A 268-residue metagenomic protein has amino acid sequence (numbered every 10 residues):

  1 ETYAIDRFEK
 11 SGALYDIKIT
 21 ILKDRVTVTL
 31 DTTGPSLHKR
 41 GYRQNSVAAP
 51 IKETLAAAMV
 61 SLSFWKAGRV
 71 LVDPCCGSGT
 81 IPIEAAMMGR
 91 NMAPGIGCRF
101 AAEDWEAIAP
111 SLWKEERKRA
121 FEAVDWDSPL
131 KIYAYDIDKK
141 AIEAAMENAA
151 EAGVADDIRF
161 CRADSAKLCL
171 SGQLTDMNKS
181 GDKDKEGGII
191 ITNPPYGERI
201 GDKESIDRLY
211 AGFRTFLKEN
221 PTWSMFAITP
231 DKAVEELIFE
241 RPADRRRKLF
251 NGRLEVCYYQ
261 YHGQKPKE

Functional and structural regions predicted by a protein language model:
E1-E53, V60: Non-catalytic, mostly N-terminal accessory regions of nucleic-acid modification and defense proteins
A13-Y15, S128-I132, D157-I158, G188 (+1 more regions): Residue-level recognition of the N-termini of beta-strands and the immediately preceding loop/turn
T20-L22, G77, A163, P230: Short loop/turn motifs enriched for small/polar and acidic residues
R25-T27, G68-L71, K131, I189 (+1 more regions): Beta-sheet entry/capping signal
S46-P50, C76, F250: Alpha-helix capping and helix-loop boundary segments enriched in small/acidic/polar residues
I51-L168, E198-R199, S205: Conserved S-adenosyl-L-methionine
D164-K167, S171-E268: C-terminal catalytic and target-recognition region of SAM-dependent MTase-like enzymes, primarily methyltransferases
